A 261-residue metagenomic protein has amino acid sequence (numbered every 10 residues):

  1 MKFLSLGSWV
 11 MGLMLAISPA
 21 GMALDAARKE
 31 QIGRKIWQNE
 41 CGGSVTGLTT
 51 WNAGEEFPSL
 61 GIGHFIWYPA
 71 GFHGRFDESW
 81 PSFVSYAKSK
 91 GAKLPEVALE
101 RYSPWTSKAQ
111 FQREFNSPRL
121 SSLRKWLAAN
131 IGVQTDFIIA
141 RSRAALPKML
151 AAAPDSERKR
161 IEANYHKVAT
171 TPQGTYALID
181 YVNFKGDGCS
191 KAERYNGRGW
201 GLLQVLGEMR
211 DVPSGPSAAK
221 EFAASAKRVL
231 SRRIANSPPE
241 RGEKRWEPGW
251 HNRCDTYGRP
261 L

Functional and structural regions predicted by a protein language model:
M1-F3: N-terminal secretory signal peptides that target proteins for export/translocation
S5-I17: Bacterial N-terminal signal peptides
M22-L261: Cell-wall polysaccharide-cleaving catalytic domain and substrate-binding groove, primarily in peptidoglycan/chitin
